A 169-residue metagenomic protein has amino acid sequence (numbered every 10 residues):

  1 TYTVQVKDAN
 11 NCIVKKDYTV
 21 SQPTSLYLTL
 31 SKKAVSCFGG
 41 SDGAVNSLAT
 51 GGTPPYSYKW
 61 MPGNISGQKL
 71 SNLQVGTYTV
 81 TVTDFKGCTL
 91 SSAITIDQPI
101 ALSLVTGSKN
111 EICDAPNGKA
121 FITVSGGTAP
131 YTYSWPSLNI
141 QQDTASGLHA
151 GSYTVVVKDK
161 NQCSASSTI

Functional and structural regions predicted by a protein language model:
T1-I169: Proline- and Ser/Thr-rich low-complexity, intrinsically disordered segments
